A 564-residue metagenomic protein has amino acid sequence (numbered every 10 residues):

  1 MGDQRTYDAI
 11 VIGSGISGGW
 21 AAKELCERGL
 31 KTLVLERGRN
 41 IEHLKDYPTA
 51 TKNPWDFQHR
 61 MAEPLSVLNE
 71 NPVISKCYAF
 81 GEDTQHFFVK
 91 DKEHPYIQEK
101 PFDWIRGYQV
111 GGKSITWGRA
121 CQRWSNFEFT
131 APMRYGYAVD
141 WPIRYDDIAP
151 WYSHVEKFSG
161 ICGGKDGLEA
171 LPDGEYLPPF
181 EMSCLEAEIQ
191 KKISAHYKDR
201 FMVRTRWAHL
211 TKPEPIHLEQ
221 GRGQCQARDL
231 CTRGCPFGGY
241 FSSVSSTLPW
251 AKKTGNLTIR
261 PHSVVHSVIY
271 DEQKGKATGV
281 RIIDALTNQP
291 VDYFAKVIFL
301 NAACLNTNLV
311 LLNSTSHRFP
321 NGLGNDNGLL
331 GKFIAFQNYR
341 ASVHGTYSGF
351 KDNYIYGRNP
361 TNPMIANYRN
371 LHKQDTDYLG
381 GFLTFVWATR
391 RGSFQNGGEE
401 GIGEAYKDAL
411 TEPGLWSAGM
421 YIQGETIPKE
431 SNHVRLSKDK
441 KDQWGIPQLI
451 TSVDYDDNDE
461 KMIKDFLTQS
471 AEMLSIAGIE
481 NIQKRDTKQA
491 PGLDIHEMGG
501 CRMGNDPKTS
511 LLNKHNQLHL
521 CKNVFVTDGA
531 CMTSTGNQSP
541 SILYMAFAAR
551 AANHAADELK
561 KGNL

Functional and structural regions predicted by a protein language model:
G2-P132, Y137, P142-S153, N306 (+3 more regions): N-terminal glycine-rich phosphate/pyrophosphate-binding loop and immediately adjacent elements
G19, H217-R222, G238, G357-N359 (+1 more regions): Aromatic-residue-lined binding/catalytic grooves and analogous aromatic/hydrophobic interfacial grooves in multimeric
E27, K31-Q58, F237, T254 (+6 more regions): Glycine-rich loop(s) and the adjacent beta-strand/alpha-helix scaffold that form part
H43-D46, C162-G174, E480-Q489, K561-L564: Short, glycine/acidic-rich hinge or "gate" loops at secondary-structure transitions that mediate conformational
Q58-L65, N69-D103, Y108-Q109, W117-R123 (+3 more regions): Conserved redox-cofactor binding core of oxidoreductases
Q85-K113, W117, R123, W141-P142 (+6 more regions): FAD cofactor-binding and catalytic pocket of flavoenzymes
V203-L210, R228-C231, H266-I269, L415-T426 (+3 more regions): A glycine-rich dinucleotide-binding beta-alpha-beta segment and adjacent secondary-structure elements that constitute
S534-A552: A conserved FAD-binding loop/helix module that cradles the flavin
